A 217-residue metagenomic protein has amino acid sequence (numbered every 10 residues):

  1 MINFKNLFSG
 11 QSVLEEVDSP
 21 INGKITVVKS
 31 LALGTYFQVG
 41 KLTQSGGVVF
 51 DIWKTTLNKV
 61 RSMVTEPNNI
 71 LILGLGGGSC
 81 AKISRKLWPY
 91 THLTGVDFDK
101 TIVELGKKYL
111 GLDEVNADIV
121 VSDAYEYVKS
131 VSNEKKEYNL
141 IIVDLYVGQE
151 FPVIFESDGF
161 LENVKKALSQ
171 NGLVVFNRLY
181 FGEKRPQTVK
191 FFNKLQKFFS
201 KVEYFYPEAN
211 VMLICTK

Functional and structural regions predicted by a protein language model:
I2-W88, I102: Class I S-adenosylmethionine
Q11, D18-I21, Y180-K217: Class I S-adenosyl-L-methionine
Y36, L173, M212-I214: Ordered hydrophobic segments in well-structured contexts
G40-L42, V49-K54, K108, E134 (+2 more regions): Surface-exposed beta-strand edges and their flanking turn/coil or helix-capping segments
K41-T43, D123, F199: Short, well-ordered turn and helix-capping elements at secondary-structure junctions
V48, P152, L179: Short, surface-exposed alpha-helical recognition segments that flank or form part of ligand/macromolecule-binding
K54-A167, L173, E183-Q187, E208-N210: The AdoMet/dcAdoMet-binding core of the Class I SAM-like
